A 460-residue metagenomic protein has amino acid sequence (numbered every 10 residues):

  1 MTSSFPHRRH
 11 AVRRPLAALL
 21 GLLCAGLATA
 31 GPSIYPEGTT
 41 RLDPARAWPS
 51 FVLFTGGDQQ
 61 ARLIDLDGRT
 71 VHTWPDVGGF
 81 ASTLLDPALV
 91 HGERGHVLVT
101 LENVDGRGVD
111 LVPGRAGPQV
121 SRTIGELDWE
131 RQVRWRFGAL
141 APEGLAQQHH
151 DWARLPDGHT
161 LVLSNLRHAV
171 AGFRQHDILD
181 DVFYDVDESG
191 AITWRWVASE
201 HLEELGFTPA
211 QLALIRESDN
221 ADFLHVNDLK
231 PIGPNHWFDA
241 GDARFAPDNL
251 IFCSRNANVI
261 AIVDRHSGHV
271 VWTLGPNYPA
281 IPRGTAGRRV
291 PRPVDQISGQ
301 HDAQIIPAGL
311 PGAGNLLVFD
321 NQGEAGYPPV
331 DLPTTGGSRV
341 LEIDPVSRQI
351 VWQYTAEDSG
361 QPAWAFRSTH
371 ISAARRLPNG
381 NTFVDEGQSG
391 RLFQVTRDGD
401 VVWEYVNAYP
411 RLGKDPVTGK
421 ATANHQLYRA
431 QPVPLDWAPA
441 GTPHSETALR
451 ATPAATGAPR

Functional and structural regions predicted by a protein language model:
M1-V12: N-terminal secretory signal peptides that target proteins for export/translocation
H10-R13, A17, H269, A374: Intrinsic structural disorder/low-complexity segments
P15-G26: Bacterial N-terminal signal peptides
A30-R460: Histidine-/acidic-rich catalytic cores in large beta-rich domains
